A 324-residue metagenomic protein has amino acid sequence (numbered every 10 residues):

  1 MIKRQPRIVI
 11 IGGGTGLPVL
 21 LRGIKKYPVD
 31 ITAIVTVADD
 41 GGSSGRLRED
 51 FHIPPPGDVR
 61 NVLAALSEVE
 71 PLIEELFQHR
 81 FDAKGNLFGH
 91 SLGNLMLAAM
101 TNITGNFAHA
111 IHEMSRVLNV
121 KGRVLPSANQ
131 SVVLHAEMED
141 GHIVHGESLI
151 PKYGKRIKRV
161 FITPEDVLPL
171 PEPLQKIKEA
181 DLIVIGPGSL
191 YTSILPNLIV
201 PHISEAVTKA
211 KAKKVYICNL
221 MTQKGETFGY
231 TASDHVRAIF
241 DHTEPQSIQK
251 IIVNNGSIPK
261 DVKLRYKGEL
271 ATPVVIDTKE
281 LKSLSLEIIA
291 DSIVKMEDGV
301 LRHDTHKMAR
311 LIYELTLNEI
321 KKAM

Functional and structural regions predicted by a protein language model:
M1-I8, K25, D30-A33, N119 (+5 more regions): Non-transmembrane, aqueous-exposed alpha-helical and coiled segments at domain scale
I2, R7-I8, T15-L21, I31-A33 (+9 more regions): Metallocofactor- and cofactor-centric catalytic cores in central/energy metabolism, strongly enriched
I2-R4, K25-Y27, V35-H52, L190 (+3 more regions): Conserved phosphate- and dinucleotide-binding cores of soluble alpha/beta proteins, encompassing both enzyme active
I10, A33-I34, Y216, V253: Structural beta-sheet core signal
A38-K155, L311-E314, N318: Electropositive, gly/pro-rich neighborhoods at or near active sites that engage anionic ligands
Q130-Y191: Active-site gating loop/helix substructures
A232-M324: C-terminal functional extensions of proteins
